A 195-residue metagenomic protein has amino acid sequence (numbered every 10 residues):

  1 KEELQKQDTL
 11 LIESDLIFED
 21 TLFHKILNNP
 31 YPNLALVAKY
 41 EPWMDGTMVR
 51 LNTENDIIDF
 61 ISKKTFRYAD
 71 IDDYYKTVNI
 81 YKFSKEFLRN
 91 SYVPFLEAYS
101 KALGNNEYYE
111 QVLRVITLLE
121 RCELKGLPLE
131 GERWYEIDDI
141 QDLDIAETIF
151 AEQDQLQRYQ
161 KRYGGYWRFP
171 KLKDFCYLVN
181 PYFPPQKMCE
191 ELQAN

Functional and structural regions predicted by a protein language model:
K1: Glycine-rich, basic loop-to-helix element that forms the pyrophosphate-binding segment of sugar-nucleotide handling
T9: Short aromatic/hydrophobic "clamp" motif used to bind/position activated sugar donors
I12-E13: Active-site acidic Asp-centered loop
I17, L88, E132-W134, L178-Y182: Short, solvent-exposed loop/turn segments at secondary-structure junctions
F18-L103: Conserved core of the sugar-phosphate nucleotidyltransferase
L22-K25, T148, C189: Short amphipathic alpha-helical segments
Y74-K161, W167-P170: Conserved alpha/beta core of the MobA/IspD/sugar-nucleotide pyrophosphorylase nucleotidyltransferase superfamily
A151-N195: N-terminal "arm"/small-domain region of PLP-dependent enzymes with the aminotransferase-like
